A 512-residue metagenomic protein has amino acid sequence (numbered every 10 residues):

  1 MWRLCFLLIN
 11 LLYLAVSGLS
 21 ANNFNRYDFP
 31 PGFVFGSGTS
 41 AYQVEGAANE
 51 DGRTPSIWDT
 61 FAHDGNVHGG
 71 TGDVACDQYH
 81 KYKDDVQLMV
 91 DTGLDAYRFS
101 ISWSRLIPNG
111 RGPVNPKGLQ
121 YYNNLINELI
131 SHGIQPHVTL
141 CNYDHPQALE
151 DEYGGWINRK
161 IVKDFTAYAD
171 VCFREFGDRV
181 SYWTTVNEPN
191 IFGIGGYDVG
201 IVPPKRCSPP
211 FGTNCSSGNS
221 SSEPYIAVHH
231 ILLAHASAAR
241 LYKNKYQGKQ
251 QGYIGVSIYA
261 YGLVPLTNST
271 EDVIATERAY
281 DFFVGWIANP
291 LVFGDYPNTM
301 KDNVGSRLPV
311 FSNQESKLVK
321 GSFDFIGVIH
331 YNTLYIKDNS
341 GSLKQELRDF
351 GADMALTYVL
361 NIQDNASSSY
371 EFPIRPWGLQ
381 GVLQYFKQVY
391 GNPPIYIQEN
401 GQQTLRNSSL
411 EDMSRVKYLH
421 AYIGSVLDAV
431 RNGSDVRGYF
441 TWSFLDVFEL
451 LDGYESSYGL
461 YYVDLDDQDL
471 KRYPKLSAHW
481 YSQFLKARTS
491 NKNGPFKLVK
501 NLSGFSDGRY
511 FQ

Functional and structural regions predicted by a protein language model:
M1-L12: Classical eukaryotic N-terminal signal peptides for Sec-dependent ER targeting/secretion, especially the positively
F6, G18-N66, V90, N109-R111 (+1 more regions): Active-site region of glycoside hydrolase catalytic domains
G38-S40, D84, S100-S104: Acidic/polar N-terminal loop/beta-strand segments that form early-domain functional surfaces
V67-K81, I157-R159: Active-site mouth loops of central-metabolism enzymes
V74-Y97: Active-site-flanking structural segment that lines cofactor/substrate pockets
D95-S102, Q135-T139: Short, well-structured secondary-structure segments
I101-V114: Glycine-rich, proline-tolerant flexible connector loops at the mouths of alpha/beta enzymes
